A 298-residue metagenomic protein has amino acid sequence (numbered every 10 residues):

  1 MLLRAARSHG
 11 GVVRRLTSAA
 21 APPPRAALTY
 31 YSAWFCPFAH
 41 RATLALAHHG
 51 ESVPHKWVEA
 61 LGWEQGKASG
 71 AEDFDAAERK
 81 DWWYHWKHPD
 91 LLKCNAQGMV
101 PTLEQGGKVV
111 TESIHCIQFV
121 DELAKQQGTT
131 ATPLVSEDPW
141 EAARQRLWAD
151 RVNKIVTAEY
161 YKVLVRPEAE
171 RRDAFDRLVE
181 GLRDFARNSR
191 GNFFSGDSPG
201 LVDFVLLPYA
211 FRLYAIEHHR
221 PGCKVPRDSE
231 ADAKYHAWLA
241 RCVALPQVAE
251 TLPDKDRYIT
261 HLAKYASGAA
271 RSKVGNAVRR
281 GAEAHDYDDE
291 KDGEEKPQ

Functional and structural regions predicted by a protein language model:
M1-V12: N-terminal chloroplast transit peptides
G10-F194, A266-A269, G275-Q298: GST-like domain detector, emphasizing the conserved glutathione-binding G-site in the N-terminal thioredoxin-like
P37-R41, K234, A244: Conserved alpha-helical elements of sugar-nucleotide-dependent glycosyltransferases
A60-W63, C223, K255-H261: Short amphipathic alpha-helical segments embedded in low-complexity Lys/Glu-rich regions
Q118, E122, R241, A249-K255: Extended, Lys/Glu/Leu-rich amphipathic alpha-helical scaffolds
Q126-G128, R187-D197, H219-R220, L245-L252: Surface-exposed helix-capping loop/turn segments at secondary-structure junctions
G196-C223, D228-A237, C242: GST superfamily/GST-like fold recognition
L245-R280: Long, charge-rich low-complexity segments
